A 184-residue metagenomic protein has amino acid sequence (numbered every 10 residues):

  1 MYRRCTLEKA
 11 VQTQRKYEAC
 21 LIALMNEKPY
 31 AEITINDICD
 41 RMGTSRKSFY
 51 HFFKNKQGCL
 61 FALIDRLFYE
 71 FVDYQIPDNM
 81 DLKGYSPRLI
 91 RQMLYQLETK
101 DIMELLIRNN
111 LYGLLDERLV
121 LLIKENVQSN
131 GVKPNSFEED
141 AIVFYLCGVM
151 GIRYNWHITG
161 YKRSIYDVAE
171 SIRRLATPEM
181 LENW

Functional and structural regions predicted by a protein language model:
M1-K28, E32, D37, R41: Basic, helix-initiating cap at the start of DNA-binding domains
A23-Y30, Y74-N79, S129-N130, E179 (+1 more regions): Basic, amphipathic alpha-helical hairpins
E32, N55-L60: Short amphipathic alpha-helical segment with a characteristic S/N-K-E followed by hydrophobic residues
T34-I35, I64-Q75: Short, basic, alpha-helical segments at the C-terminal edge of helix-turn-helix-like DNA-binding modules
G43-F53: Short hydrophobic/aromatic patch on the recognition helix
Q75-I102: Hydrophobic alpha-helical connector segments
R108-C147, L181: Amphipathic alpha-helical packing segments from all-alpha helical-bundle domains
F137-T159, R163-P178: Hydrophobic alpha-helical segments that form the core of small-molecule binding pockets and/or dimer interfaces
